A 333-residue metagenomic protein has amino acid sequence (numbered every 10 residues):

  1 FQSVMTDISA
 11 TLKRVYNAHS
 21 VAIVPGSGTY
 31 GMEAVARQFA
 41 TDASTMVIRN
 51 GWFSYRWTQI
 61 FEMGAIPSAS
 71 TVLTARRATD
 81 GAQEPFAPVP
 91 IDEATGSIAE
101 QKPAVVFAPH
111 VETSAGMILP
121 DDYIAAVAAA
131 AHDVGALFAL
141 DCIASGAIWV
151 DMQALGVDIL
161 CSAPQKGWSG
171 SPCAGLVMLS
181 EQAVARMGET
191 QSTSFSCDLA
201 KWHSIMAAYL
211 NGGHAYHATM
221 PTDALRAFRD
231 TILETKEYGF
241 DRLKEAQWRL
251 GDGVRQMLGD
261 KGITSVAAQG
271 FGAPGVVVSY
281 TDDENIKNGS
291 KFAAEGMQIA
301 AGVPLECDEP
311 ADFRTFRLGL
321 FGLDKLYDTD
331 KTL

Functional and structural regions predicted by a protein language model:
F1-G31, I60: Conserved N-terminal alpha-helix of the aminotransferase class I/II PLP-enzyme fold
A22-P25, V47, F107-A108, F138-C142 (+2 more regions): General beta-strand structural signal in soluble alpha/beta enzymes
Y30, F39-A104: PLP-dependent aminotransferase-like
G81-G146, I159: Active-site phosphate-binding strand-loop segment of PLP-dependent enzymes
Q153-Q165, G175: Conserved active-site segment immediately N-terminal to the catalytic lysine that forms the internal aldimine
Q165-Q256, D324: Active-site C-terminal subdomain of aminotransferase-like
G259, I263-K331: Conserved C-terminal alpha-helix-loop-beta "cap" of PLP-dependent enzymes that closes/shapes the active-site mouth
